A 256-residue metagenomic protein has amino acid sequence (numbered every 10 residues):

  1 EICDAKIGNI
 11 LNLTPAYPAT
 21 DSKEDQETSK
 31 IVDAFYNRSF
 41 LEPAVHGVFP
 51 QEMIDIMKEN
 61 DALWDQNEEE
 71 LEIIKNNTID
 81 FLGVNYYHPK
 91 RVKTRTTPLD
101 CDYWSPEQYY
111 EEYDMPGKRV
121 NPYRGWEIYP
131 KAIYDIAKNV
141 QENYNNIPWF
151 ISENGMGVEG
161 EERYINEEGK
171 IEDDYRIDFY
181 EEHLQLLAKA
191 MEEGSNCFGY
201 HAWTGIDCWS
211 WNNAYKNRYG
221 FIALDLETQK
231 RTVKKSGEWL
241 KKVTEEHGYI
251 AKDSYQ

Functional and structural regions predicted by a protein language model:
E1-Q256: Active-site region of glycoside hydrolase catalytic domains
